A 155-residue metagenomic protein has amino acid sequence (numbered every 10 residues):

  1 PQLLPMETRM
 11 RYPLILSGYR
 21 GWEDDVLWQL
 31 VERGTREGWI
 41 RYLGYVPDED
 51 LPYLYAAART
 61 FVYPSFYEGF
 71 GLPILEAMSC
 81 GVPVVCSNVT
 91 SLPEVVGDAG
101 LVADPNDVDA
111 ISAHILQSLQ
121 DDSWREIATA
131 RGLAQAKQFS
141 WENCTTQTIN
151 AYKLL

Functional and structural regions predicted by a protein language model:
P1-L155: Carbohydrate transferase catalytic cores enriched for Leloir-type hexosyltransferases
